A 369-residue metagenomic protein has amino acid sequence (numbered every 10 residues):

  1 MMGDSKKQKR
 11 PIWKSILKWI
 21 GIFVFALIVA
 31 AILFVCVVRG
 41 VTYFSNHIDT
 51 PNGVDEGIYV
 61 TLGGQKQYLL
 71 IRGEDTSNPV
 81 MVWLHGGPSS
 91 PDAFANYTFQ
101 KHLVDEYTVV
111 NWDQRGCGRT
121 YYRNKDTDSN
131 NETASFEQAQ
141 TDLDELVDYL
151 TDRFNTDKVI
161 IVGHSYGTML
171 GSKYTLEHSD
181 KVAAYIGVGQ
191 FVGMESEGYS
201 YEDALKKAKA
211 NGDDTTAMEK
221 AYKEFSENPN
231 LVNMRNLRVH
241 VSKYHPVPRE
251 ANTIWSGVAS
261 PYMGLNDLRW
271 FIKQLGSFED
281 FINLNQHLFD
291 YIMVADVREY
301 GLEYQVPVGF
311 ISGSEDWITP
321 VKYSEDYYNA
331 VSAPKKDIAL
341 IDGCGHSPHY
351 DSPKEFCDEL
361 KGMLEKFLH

Functional and structural regions predicted by a protein language model:
P88-Q100: The serine-hydrolase catalytic nucleophile loop
V104-R123: Conserved alpha/beta-hydrolase
Q138-K158: Conserved acidic catalytic loop of the alpha/beta-hydrolase fold
T156-S196: Conserved hydrolase catalytic core segment
K206, G212-E299, V306: Alpha/beta-hydrolase
Y304, F310-S312, D316: Short beta-strand/loop motif that positions the catalytic acidic residue of the alpha/beta-hydrolase fold
W317-Y323: Conserved alpha/beta-hydrolase "acid-adjacent" motif
C344-C357: Catalytic histidine-centered segment of alpha/beta-hydrolase-like enzymes
